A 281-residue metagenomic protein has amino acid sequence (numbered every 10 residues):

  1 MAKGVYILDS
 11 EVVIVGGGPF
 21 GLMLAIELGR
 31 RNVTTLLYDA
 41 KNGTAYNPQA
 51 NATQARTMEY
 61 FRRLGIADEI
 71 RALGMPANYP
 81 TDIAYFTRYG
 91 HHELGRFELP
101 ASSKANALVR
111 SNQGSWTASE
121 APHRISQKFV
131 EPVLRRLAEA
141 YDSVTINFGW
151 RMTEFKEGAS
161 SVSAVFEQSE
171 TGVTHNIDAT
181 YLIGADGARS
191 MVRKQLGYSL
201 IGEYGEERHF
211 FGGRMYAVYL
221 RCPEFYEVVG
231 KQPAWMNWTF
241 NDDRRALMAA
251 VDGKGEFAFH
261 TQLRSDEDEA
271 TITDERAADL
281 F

Functional and structural regions predicted by a protein language model:
G4-F20, L36: Beta1/beta-strand and adjacent pyrophosphate-binding region of the FAD-binding site in flavoprotein oxidoreductases
L8-S10, T171-Y181, A185: Core beta-strand elements of the Rossmann-like FAD/NAD(P) dinucleotide-binding domain in flavoenzyme oxidoreductases
I14-G16, A25, F61, E131-L134 (+3 more regions): Conserved structural-core and active-site-/substrate-pathway-adjacent residues in large, well-folded domains of enzymes
I26-A50: Glycine-rich FAD pyrophosphate-binding loop
Y46-E139, R221, M236-N241: Active-site-adjacent segment of FAD-dependent monooxygenases/related oxidoreductases
R136, Y181, A185-F281: Conserved FAD-binding catalytic core of PHBH/FMO-like flavoproteins
F148-S163: A conserved short coil-to-beta-strand element within the FAD-binding core of flavoproteins
